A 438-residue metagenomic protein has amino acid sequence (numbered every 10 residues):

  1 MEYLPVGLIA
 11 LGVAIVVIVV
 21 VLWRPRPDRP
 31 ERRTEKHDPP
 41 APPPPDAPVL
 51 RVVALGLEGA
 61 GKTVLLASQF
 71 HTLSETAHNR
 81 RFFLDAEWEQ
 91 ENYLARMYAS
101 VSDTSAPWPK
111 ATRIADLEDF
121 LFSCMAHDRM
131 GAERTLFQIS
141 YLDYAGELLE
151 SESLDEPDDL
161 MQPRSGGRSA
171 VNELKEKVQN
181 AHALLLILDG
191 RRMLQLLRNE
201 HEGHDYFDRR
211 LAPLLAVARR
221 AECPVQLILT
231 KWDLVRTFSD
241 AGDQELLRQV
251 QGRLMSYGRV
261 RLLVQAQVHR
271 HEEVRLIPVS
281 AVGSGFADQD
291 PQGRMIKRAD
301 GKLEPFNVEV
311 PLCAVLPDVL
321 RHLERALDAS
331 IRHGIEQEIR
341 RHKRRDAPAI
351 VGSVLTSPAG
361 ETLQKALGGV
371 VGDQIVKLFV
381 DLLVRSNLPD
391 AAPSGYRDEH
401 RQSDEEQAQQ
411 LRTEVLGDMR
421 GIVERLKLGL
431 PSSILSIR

Functional and structural regions predicted by a protein language model:
M1-L142, E150-Q179, R275, F286-R438: Non-catalytic alpha-helical scaffolds
R51-G56, Q138-D143, A183-L186, V225-K231 (+1 more regions): Extended hydrophobic secondary-structure segments that form protein cores and membrane-embedded regions
D103-D116, L184-D205, V235-T237, P278-Q289: A broadly tuned preference for mixed-charge, low-complexity surface segments
G167-R270: Conserved C-terminal guanine-recognition region of P-loop GTPase G domains, centered on the G4
L234-D318: Canonical P-loop GTPase G-domain recognition
